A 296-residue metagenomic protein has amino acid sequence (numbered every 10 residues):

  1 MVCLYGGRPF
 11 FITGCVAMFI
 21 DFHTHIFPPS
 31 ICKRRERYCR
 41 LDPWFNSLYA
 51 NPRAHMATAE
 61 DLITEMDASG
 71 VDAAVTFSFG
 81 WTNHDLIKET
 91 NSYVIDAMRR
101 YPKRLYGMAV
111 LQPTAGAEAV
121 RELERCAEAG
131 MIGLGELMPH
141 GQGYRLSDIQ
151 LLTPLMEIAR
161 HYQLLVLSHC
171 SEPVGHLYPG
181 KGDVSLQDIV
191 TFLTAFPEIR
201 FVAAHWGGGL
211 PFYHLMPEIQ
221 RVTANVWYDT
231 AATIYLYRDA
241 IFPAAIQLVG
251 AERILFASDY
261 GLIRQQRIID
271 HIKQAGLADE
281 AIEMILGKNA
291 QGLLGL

Functional and structural regions predicted by a protein language model:
M1-C3, R8: Targeting/processing segments of secretory and organellar proteins
R8-P9, G14-A73, L248-L255, L262-L296: Mid-to-C-terminal alpha-helical segments outside catalytic/metal-binding sites
D21, V75-S78, V110, V202-H205 (+3 more regions): Short beta-strand segments
H23, M66, V94, C126 (+6 more regions): Conserved, mostly hydrophobic/aromatic
I31-E36, K88, V120-E122, P179-K181 (+3 more regions): Short aromatic-enriched loop/helix-cap "lid" or pocket-rim segments at secondary-structure transitions that line
D61, Y93-D96, R121, R125 (+6 more regions): Alpha-helical elements of Rossmann-like donor-binding domains used by nucleotide-donor carbohydrate transfer enzymes
D72-A73, W81-V174, L236: Active-site gating/metal-coordination segments in enzymes
M131-G133, M138, R145-L255: Catalytic pocket-lining loop regions of alpha/beta-barrel enzymes, especially the amidohydrolase/enolase/GH5 lineages
